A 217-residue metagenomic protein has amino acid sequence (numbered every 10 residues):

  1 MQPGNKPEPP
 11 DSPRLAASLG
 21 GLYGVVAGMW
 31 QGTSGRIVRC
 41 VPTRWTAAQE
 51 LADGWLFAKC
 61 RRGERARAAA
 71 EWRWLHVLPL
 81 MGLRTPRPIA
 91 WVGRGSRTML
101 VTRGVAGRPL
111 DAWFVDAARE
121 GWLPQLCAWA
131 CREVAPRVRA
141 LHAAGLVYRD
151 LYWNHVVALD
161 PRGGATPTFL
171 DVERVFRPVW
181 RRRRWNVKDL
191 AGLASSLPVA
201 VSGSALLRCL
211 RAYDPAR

Functional and structural regions predicted by a protein language model:
M1-L15, P86: Broad phosphate/nucleotide-binding scaffolds in NTP-utilizing and phosphate-metabolizing enzymes
S18-V115, G121, P136-A144, Y148: Conserved ATP-binding subdomain of kinase catalytic cores across diverse folds
D53-W55, G164-P167: Short, mixed charged/polar active-site loops that provide acid/base catalysis or chelate metal/phosphate cofactors
A106, W153, R174: Short, glycine/acidic-enriched loop or turn micro-motifs at the edges of active sites
A117-W129: Activation segment of protein kinase catalytic domains, centered on the conserved DFG
L151-A158: Hydrophobic residue at the +6 position relative to the catalytic HRD Asp in the kinase catalytic loop
A158-G164: Activation-loop N-terminal segment of eukaryotic-like protein kinases
A165-R217: C-lobe/activation-segment region of protein kinase-like
